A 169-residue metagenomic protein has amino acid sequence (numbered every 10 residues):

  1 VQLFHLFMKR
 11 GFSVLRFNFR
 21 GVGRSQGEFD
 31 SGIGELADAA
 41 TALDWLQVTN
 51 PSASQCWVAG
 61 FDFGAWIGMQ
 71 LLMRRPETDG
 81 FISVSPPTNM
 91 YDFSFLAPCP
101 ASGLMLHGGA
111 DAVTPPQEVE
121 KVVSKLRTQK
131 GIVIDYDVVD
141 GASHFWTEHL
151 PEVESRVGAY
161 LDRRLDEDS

Functional and structural regions predicted by a protein language model:
F4-Q26: Conserved alpha/beta-hydrolase
F29-N50: Alpha/beta-hydrolase active-site loop
G60-G68: Gly/Ala-rich beta-loop-alpha elbow adjacent to hydrolase catalytic centers
C99, L104-H107, D111: Short beta-strand/loop motif that positions the catalytic acidic residue of the alpha/beta-hydrolase fold
A101, P115-K125: Short alpha-helix in the alpha/beta-hydrolase fold that links the catalytic acid
A110-T114, H144-F145: Acidic catalytic loop of the alpha/beta-hydrolase fold
L126-F145: Catalytic histidine neighborhood in serine/cysteine hydrolases with alpha/beta-hydrolase-type architecture
A142-E154: Catalytic histidine-centered segment of alpha/beta-hydrolase-like enzymes
